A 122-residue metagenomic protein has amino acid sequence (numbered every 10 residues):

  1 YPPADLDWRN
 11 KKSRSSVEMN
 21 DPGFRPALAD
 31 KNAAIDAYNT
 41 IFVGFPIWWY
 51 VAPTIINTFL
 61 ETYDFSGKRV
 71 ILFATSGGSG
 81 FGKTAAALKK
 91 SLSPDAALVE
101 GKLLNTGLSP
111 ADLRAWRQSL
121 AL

Functional and structural regions predicted by a protein language model:
Y1-V43, Y50-A52, N57, E61 (+2 more regions): N-terminal beta1-alpha1-beta2 submodule of the flavodoxin-like/Rossmannoid cofactor-binding fold
V43-G44, L72: Redox-cofactor binding/interface segments in oxidoreductases and associated redox assembly factors
P46-I47, S76: Residue-level signal for short, function-critical loop segments
I71-N105: Short, glycine-/small-residue-rich phosphate/pyrophosphate-handling segment
